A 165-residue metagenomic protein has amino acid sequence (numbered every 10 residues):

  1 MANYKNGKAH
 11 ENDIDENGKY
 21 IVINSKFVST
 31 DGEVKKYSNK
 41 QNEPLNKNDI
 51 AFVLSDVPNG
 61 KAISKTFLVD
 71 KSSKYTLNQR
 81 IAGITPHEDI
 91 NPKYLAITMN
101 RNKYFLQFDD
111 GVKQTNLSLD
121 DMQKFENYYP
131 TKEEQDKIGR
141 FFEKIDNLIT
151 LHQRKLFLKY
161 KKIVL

Functional and structural regions predicted by a protein language model:
M1-L165: Feature detects amphipathic, helix-rich regulatory segments
